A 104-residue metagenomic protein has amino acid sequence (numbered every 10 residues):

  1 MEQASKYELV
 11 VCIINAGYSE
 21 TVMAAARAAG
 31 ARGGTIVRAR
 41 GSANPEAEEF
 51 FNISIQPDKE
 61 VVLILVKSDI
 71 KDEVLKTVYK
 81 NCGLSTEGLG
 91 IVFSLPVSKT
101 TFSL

Functional and structural regions predicted by a protein language model:
M1-L104: Positively charged, small/polar-rich N-terminal and surface patches that mediate targeting and assembly and bind
